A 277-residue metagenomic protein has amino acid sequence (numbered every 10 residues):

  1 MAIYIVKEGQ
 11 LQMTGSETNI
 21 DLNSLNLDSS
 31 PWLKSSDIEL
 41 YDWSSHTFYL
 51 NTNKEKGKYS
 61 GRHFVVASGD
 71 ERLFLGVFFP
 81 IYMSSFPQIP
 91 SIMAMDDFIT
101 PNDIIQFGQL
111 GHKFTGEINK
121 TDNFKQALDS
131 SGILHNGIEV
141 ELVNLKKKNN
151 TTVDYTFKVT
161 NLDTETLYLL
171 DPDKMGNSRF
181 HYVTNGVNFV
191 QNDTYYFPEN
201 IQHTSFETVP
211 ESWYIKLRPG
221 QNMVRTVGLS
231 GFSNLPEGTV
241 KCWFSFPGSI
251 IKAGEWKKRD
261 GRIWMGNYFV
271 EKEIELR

Functional and structural regions predicted by a protein language model:
M1-E139, V183, M265, F269-R277: A structural signal for conserved, well-ordered secondary-structure elements that form binding/interaction cores
I38, E211-L217, S230-F232: Beta-strand-rich interaction surfaces with strong enrichment in secreted/lumenal proteins
Y49-T52, V224-L229: Exposed aromatic-hydrophobic patches
S60-G61, N150-Y155: Short, solvent-exposed loop/turn segments enriched in Ser/Thr/Gly
V140-V143, T208-W213, T226-L229: Short structured motifs
K147-N149, F157-L167: Asparagine-centered strand-capping/turn motif at beta-strand->loop junctions
L169-N222: The feature marks short-to-medium sequence segments in extracytoplasmic or secretory-pathway proteins
T226-R277: Terminal connector regions
